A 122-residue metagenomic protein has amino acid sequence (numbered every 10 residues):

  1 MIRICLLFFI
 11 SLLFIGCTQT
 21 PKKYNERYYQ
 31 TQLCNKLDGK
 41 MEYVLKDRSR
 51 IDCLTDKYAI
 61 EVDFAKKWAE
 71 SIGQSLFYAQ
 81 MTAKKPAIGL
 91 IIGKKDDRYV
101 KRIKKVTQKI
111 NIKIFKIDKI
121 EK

Functional and structural regions predicted by a protein language model:
I4-F14: Sec-dependent N-terminal signal peptides
G16-D56: Acidic-basic catalytic patches of nuclease active cores, encompassing PD-(D/E)XK and other metal-cofactor nuclease
D38-K40, D63-K66: Short, flexible loop segments at the rims of nucleotide/cofactor-binding pockets, characterized by
K46-R48, I60, T82-K84: Post-signal/leader-peptide non-cytosolic segments of secretory proteins
S49-I51, K119-K122: A short acidic, often aromatic-flanked loop/helix-cap motif at beta-alpha or helix-coil junctions that lines enzyme
C53-F64, Y78: Conserved catalytic cores of phosphodiester-cleaving nucleases, focusing on short active-site segments
A65-D118: Catalytic cores of nucleic-acid endonucleases
